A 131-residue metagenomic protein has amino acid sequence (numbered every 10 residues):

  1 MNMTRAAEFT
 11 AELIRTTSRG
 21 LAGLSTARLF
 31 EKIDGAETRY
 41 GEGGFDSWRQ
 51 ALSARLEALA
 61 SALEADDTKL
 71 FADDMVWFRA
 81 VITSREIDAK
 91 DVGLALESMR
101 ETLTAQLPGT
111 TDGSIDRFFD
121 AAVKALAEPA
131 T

Functional and structural regions predicted by a protein language model:
M1-G93, E97, T102-T131: Core of compact, soluble alpha-helical bundle domains
